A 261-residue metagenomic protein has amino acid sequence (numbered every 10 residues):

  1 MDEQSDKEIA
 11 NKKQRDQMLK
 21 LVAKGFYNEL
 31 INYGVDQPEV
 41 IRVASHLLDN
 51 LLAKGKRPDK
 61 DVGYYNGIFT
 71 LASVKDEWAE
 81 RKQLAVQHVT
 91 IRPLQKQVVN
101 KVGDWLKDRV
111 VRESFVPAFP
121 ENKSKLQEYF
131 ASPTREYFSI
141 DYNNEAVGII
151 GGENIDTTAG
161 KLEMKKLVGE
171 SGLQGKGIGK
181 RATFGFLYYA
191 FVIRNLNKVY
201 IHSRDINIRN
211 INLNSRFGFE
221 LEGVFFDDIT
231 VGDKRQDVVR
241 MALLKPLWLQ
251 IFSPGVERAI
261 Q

Functional and structural regions predicted by a protein language model:
M1-D6, D59-L71: Short, low-complexity N-terminal regulatory "tails/caps" that precede and couple sensory modules
D2-N32: N-terminal acidic leader/helix
V35-Y65: Short, charge-rich amphipathic interface segments used for partner binding and complex assembly
Y64-A118, S124, L247-Q261: A short, well-structured alpha-helix characteristic of acyl/acetyltransferase catalytic modules
D76-H88, L94, Y137, N143-Q261: Acyl-donor (CoA/ACP) binding surface of acyl/acetyltransferases
A118-Y137, Y142: Active-site rim helix/loop that mediates acceptor-substrate recognition in acyltransferases
